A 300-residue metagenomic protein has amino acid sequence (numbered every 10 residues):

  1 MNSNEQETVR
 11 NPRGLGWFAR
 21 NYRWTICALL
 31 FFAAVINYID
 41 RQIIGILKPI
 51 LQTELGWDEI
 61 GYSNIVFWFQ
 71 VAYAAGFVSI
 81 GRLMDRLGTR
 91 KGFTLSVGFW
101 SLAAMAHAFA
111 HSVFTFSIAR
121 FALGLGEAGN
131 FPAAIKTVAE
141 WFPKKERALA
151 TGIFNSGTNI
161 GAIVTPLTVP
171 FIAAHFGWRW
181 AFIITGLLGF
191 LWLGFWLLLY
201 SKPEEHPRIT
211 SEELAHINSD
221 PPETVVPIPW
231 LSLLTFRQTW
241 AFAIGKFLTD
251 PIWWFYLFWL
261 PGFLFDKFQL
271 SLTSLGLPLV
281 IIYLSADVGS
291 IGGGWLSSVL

Functional and structural regions predicted by a protein language model:
M1-I39, T53: Cytosolic juxtamembrane N-terminal segment immediately preceding the first transmembrane helix of multi-pass
Q42, Q70-V78, A162-I163, Y283-I291: Residue-level signature of mid-helix packing/kink "hotspots" within the transmembrane helices of 12-pass Major
I44-G45, F236-G293: Extracytoplasmic gate region of multi-pass secondary transporters
G45-A75: Extracellular/periplasmic helix-loop-helix junction of adjacent transmembrane segments in MFS-like secondary
G56, G88, F109-T115, G126 (+2 more regions): Helix-breaking motifs and short loop linkers at transmembrane-helix boundaries and internal kinks in secondary membrane
A75-F114: Conserved MFS/SLC helix-loop-helix module at the cytosolic interface between two early adjacent transmembrane helices
A119-N159: Cytoplasmic helix-loop-helix junction between adjacent transmembrane helices in 12-TM secondary transporters
F154, T158-E204: Helix-loop-helix hairpin linking two adjacent transmembrane segments in secondary transporters
